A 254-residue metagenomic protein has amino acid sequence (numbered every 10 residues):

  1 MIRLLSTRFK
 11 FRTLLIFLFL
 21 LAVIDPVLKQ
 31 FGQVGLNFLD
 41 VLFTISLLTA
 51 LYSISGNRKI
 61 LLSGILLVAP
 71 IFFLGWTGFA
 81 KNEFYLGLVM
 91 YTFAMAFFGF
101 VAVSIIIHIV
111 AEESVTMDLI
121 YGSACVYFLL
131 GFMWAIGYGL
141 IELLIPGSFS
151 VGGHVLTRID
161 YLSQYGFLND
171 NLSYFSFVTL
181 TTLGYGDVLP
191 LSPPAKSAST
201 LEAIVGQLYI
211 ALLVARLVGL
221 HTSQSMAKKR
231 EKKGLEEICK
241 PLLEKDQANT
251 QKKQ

Functional and structural regions predicted by a protein language model:
M1-L15: N-terminal membrane topogenic signal
V23-L36, A50-R58, A80: Short, hydrophobic transmembrane alpha-helix segments
L28-Q33, W134-Y174: Outer-pore turret/helix-boundary of cation channels
Q30-F43, G87-F97: Structural signature of hydrophobic alpha-helical transmembrane segments
K59-A69, G87-A94, M117-A124: Cytoplasmic-side transmembrane-helix entry/capping segments in multi-pass membrane proteins
A102-S148: Pore-domain transmembrane helices of cation channels
G166-A227: Pore domain of cation channels
L235-Q254: Long, low-complexity, intrinsically disordered cytosolic termini of multi-pass membrane proteins
